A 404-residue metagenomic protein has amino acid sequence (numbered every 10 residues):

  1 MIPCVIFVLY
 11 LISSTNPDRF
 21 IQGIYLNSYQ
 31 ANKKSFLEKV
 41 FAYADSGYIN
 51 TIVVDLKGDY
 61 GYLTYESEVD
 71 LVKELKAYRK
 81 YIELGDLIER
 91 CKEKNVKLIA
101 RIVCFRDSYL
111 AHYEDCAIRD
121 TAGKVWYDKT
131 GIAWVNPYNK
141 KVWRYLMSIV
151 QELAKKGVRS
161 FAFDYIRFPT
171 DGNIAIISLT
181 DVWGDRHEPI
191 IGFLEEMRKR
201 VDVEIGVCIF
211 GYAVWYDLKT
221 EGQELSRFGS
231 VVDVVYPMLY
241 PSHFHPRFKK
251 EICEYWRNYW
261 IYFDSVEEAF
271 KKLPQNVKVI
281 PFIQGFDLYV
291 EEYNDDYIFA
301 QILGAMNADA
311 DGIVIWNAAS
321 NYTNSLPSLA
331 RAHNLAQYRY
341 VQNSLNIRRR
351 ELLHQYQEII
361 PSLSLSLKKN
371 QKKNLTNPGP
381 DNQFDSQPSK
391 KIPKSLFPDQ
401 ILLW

Functional and structural regions predicted by a protein language model:
I21-G23, Y29, F105-E152: Active-site-adjacent "subsite" loops/lids of carbohydrate-active enzymes
E38-G61, K156-S160: Catalytic domains of carbohydrate-active enzymes, especially glycoside hydrolases
I49-Y81: Aromatic-lined carbohydrate-binding/catalytic grooves of carbohydrate-active enzymes
T51-V53, E83-Y127, A162: Glycine-rich, aromatic-flanked loop segments that form ligand/cofactor-binding clefts across common enzyme folds
I52, L146, L153, V235 (+1 more regions): Conserved, mostly hydrophobic/aromatic
T64-L75, D107-K129, D171-V182: Aromatic- and acidic-residue-enriched segments that line the glycan-binding/catalytic groove of carbohydrate-active
W183-C208, W215-Y289: Glycoside hydrolase catalytic-domain groove-lining segments
Y236-Y240, V277-V341: Substrate-binding cleft of secreted/luminal carbohydrate-active enzymes
